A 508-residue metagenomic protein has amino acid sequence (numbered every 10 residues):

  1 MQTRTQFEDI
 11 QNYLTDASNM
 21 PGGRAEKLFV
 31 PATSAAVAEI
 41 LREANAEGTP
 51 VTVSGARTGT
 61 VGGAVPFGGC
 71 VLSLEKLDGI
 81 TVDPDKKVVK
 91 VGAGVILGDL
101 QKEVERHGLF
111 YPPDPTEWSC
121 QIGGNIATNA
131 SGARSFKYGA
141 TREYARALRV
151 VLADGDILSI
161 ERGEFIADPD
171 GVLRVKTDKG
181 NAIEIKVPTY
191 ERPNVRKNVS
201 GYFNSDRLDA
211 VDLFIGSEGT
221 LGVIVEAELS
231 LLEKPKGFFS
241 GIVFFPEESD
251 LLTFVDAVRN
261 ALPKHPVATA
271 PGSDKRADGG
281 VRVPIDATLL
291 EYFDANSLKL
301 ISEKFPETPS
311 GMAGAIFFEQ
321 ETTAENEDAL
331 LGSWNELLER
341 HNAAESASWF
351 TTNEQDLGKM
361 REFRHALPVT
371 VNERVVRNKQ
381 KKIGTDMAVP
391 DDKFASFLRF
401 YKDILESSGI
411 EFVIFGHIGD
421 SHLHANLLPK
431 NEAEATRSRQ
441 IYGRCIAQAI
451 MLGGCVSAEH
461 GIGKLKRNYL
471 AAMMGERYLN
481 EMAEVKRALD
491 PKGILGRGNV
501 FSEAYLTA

Functional and structural regions predicted by a protein language model:
M1-K27, E43-V51, A56, A287 (+4 more regions): N-terminal accessory segments
F7-Y13, I215-S217, V223-R439, Q448 (+1 more regions): C-terminal substrate-recognition/cap domain of FAD-linked oxidoreductases
D16-G79, K90-V91, G98-P112, G416-I418 (+1 more regions): Glycine-rich N-terminal segment of FAD-binding domains in flavoprotein oxidoreductases, spanning the beta-loop-helix
T60-P66, G139, K304-P309: Short glycine-biased active-site loop of nucleotidyltransferases that positions the nucleotide triphosphate and helps
T81, A93, L97-G98, K102-K264 (+2 more regions): FAD-binding subdomain of flavoenzyme oxidoreductases
D156, R467-A508: Activity-critical C-terminal alpha-helical subdomain
H417, C455-I462, R497-V500: Short acidic/histidine-rich active-site segments
